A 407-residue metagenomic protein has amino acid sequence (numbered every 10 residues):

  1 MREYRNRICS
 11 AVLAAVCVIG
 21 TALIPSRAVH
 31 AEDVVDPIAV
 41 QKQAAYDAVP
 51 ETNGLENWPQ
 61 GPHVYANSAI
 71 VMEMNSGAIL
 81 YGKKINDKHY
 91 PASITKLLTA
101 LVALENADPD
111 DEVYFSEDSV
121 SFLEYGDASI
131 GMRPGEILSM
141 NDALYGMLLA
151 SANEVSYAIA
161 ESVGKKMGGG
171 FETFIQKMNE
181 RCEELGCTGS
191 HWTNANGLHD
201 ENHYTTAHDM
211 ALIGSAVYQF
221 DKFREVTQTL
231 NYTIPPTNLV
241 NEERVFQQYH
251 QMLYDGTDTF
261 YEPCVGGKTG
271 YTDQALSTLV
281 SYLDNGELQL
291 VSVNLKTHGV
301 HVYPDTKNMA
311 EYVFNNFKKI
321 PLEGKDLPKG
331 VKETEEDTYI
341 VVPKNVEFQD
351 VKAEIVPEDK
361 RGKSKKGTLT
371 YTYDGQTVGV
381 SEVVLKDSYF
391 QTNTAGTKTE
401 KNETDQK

Functional and structural regions predicted by a protein language model:
R2, V29-H208, V217-D221: Active-site-adjacent loops and short helices of periplasmic peptidoglycan-processing enzymes
R2-H30: Sec-dependent N-terminal signal peptides of Gram-positive bacterial secreted proteins and lipoproteins
C17, D33-Y46, P50-E51, M74 (+2 more regions): Membrane-proximal envelope biogenesis segments
V18, I24, S76, V120 (+2 more regions): Generic "edge-of-domain/loop-turn" microfeature
G20, P109, P321-G324: Residues in and immediately flanking transmembrane alpha helices
C187-T188, N202-Y204, H208-D209, G214-K407: Domain-terminus/edge residues, biased toward the C-terminal soluble/receptor-binding domains of extracytoplasmic
